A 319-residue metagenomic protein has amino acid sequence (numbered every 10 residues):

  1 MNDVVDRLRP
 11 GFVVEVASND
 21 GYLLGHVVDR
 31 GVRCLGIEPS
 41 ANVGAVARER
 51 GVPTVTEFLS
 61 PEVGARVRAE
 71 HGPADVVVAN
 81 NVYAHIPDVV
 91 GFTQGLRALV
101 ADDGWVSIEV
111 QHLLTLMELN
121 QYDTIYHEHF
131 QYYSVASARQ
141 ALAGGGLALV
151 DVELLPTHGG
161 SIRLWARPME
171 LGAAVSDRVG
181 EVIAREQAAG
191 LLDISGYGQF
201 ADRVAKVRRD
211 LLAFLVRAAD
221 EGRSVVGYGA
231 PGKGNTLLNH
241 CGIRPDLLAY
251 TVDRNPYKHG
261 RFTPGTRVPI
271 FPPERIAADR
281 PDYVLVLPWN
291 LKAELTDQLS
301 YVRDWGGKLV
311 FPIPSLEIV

Functional and structural regions predicted by a protein language model:
R9-N19, S224-Y228: Conserved class I S-adenosyl-L-methionine
D20-V32: Conserved SAM-binding loop of SAM-dependent methyltransferases across substrates and taxa, primarily the Class I
G51-R66, P269-I270: Conserved SAM-binding strand-loop segment of SAM-dependent methyltransferases
D75-V78: A conserved beta-strand element that flanks and buttresses the S-adenosyl-L-methionine
V90-W105, S300: A short glycine-rich, Lys/Arg-flanked "PGG" loop and its adjoining helix->strand segment in the class I
D103-Q111, G307-P314: Conserved beta-strand signature within the Rossmann-like core of class I S-adenosyl-L-methionine
V106-Q131, V135-A138, L142: Short, glycine-/aromatic-enriched active-site segment of Class I SAM-dependent methyltransferases
H158-R203: Flexible, glycine-/basic-rich loop-and-beta segments that form/coincide with the SAM-dependent methyltransferase
